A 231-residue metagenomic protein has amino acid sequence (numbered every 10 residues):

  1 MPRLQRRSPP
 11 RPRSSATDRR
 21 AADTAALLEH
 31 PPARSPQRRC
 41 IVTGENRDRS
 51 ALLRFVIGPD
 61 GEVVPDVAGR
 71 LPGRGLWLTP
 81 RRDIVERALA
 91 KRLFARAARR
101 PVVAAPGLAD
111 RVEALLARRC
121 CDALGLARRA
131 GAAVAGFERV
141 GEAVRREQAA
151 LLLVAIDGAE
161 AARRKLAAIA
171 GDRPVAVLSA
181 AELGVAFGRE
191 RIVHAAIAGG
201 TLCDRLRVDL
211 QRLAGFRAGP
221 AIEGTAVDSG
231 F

Functional and structural regions predicted by a protein language model:
M1-K91, R96, R100: N-terminal cysteine/histidine-rich coordination modules
P2, T24-L27, P220-F231: Positively charged, low-complexity nucleic-acid-binding target-recognition regions
S35-R38, R47, R74, V103 (+6 more regions): Charged, alpha-helix-enriched surfaces in structured cytosolic catalytic cores of large nucleotide-utilizing machines
R74-G75, A130-G131, Q148-L151, A170-R173 (+1 more regions): Short active-site oxyanion
D83-D157: Extended interfacial segments that mediate partner engagement and assembly in macromolecular machines
I156, E160-R163, A167: N-terminal positively charged helical leader segments and presequences
A167-G171, Q211-R212: Short, solvent-exposed amphipathic alpha-helical segments in soluble enzyme and RNA/protein-processing domains
A176-A180, G184-D228: Helix-rich interaction surfaces within compact, conserved domain-sized segments that mediate assembly or partner
